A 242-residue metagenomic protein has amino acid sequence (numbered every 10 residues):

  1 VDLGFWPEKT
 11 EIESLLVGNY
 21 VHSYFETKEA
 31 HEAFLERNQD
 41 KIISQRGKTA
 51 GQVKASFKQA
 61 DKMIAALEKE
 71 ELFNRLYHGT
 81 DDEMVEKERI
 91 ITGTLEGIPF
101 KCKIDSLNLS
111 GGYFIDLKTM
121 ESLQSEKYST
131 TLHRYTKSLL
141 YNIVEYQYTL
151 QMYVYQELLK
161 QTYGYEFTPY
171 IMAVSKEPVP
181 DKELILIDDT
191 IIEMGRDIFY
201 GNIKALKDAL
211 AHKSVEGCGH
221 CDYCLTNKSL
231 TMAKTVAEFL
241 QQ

Functional and structural regions predicted by a protein language model:
V1-K103, H220: Metal-dependent nuclease catalytic cores that hydrolyze phosphodiester bonds in DNA/RNA, characterized by
E8-T10, T49-Q52, Y128-Y146, D188-T190: Short histidine-centered catalytic/ligand-binding loop motif
H22, S106, F199: A residue-level signal for conserved active-site and pocket-lining positions in enzyme catalytic cores
F25-E29, T119-S122, K160-Y163, K207: Hydrophobic/aromatic-lined pockets within catalytic cores
Y77-G79, N108-D116, L159-F167: Secondary-structure boundary elements
G97-K101, N108-G112, E166, P178-P180: Coil-to-beta-strand transition motifs
C102-S138, Y155: Conserved catalytic cores of phosphodiester-cleaving nucleases, focusing on short active-site segments
N142-T149, V154-Q242: Metal-dependent nuclease catalytic regions and adjoining charged, substrate-binding loops involved in nucleic-acid end
